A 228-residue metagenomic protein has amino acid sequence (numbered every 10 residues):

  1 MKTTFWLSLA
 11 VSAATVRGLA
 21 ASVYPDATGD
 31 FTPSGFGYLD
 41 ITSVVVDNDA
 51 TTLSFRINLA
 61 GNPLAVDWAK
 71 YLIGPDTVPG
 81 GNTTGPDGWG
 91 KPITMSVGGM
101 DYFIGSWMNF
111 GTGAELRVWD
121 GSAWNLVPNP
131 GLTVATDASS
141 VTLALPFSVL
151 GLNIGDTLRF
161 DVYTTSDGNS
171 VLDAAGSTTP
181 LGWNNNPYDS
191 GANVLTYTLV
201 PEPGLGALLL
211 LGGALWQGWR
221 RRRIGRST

Functional and structural regions predicted by a protein language model:
M1-T4, P201-E202, R220-R221: Positively charged n-region of N-terminal signal peptides that target proteins for export
T4-A13, L209-G213: Sec-dependent N-terminal signal peptides
T15-A20: Sec/Tat signal peptide C-region and signal peptidase I cleavage site
A21-G111, D167-L172: Surface-exposed, glycine/proline- and aromatic-rich loop segments on solvent-exposed faces across compartments
P79-G99, V149-L199: Acidic/polar low-complexity flexible segments
G105-A135: Glycine-aromatic-enriched beta-strand/loop faces of beta-sandwich-type recognition domains, especially lectin-like
E202-W219: A short, hydrophobic C-terminal helix/tail in secreted or cell-surface proteins
W216-T228: C-terminal membrane-anchoring or membrane-association module
